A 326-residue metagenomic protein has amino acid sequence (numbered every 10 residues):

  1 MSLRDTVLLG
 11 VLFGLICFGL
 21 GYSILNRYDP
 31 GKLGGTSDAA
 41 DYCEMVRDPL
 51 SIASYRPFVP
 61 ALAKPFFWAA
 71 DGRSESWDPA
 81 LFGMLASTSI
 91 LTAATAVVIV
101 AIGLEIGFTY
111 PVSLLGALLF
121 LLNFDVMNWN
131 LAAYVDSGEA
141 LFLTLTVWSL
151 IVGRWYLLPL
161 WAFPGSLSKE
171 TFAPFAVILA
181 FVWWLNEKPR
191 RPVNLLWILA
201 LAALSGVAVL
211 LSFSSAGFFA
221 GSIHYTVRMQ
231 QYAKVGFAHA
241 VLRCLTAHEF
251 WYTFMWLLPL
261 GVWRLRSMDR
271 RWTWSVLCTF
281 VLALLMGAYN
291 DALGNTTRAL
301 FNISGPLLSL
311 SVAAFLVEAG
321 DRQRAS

Functional and structural regions predicted by a protein language model:
M1-G21, Q323-S326: Start-transfer (signal-anchor) and selected internal transmembrane alpha helices of multi-pass inner/ER membrane
M1-L3, F175-A203: Perimembrane helix-loop-helix junctions
I24-Y42, L50-F66, F219-G221: Extracytoplasmic catalytic/substrate-binding loops of multi-pass membrane glycan-assembly enzymes
S51, Y55, G83-I90, L119 (+4 more regions): Membrane-embedded glycan-lipid processing machinery
G83-G107: Transmembrane-helix motifs of polytopic, lipid-linked glycan transferases
V98, G138-L160, A176, L307-S311: Specific aromatic-rich, kink-prone transmembrane helix
I99-L122, L141: Transmembrane-helix signature of polytopic, membrane-embedded enzymes that assemble or transfer cell-envelope glycans
E249-T273, F280-L284, L308-V312: Hydrophobic, aromatic-rich transmembrane alpha-helices and their immediate juxtamembrane boundary segments
